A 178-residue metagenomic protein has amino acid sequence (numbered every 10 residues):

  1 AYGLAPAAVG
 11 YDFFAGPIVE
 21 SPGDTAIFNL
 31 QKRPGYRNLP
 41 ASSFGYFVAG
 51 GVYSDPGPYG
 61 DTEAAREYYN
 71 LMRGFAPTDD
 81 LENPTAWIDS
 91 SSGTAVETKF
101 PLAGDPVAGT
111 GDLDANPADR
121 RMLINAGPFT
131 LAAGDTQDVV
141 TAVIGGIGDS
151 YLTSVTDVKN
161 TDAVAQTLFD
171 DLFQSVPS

Functional and structural regions predicted by a protein language model:
A1, P84-T85, D149-T156: Short, solvent-exposed loop/turn and secondary-structure capping segments
A1-A115: Glycine-rich (often Gly-Gly/Gly-Pro-rich) flexible segments and glycine-rich loop motifs, frequently accented by
G60, M72, I147-S154: Alpha-helix capping and helix-coil boundary motifs
R66, N70-G74, V139-A142, A163 (+1 more regions): A broad, structural surface signal
D114-L123: Short, structured beta-strand/loop micro-motifs enriched in basic residues and often containing a Trp
T130-G145: Short Pro-Gly-centered flexible turn/kink motifs
Y151-S178: Pro/Thr/Ser/Gly-rich low-complexity, intrinsically disordered linker/stalk tracts
